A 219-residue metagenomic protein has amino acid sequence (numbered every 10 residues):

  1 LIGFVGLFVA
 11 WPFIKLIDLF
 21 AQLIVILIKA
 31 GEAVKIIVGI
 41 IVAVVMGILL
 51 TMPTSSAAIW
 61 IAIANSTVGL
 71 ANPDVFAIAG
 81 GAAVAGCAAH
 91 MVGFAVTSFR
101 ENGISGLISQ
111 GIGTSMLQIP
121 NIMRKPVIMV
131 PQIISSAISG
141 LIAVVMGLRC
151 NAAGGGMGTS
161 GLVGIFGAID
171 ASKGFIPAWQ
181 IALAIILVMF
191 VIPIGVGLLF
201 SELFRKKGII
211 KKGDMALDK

Functional and structural regions predicted by a protein language model:
L1-K219: Pore-lining transmembrane helices
